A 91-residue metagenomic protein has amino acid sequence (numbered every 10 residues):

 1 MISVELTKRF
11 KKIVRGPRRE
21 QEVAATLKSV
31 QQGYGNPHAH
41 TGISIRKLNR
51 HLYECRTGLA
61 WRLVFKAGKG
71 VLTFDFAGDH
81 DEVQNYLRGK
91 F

Functional and structural regions predicted by a protein language model:
M1-W61, A67-F91: Basic, Lys/Arg-enriched alpha-helical interface segments
